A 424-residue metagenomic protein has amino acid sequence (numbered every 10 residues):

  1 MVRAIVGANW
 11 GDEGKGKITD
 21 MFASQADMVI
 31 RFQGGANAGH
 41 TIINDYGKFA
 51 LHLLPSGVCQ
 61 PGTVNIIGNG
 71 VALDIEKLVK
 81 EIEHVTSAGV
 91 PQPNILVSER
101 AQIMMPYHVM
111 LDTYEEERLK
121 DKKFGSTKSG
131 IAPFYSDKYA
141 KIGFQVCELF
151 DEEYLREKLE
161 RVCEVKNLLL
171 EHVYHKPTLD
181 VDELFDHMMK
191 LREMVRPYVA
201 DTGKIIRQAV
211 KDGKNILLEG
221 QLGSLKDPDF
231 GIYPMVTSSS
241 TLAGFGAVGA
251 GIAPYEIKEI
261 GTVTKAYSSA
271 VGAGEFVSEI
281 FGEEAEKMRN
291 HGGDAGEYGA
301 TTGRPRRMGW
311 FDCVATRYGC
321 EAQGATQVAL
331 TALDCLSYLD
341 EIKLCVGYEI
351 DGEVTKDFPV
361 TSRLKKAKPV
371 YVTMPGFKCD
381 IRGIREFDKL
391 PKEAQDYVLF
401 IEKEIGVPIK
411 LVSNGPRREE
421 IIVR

Functional and structural regions predicted by a protein language model:
M1-R424: Non-transmembrane, aqueous-exposed alpha-helical and coiled segments at domain scale
